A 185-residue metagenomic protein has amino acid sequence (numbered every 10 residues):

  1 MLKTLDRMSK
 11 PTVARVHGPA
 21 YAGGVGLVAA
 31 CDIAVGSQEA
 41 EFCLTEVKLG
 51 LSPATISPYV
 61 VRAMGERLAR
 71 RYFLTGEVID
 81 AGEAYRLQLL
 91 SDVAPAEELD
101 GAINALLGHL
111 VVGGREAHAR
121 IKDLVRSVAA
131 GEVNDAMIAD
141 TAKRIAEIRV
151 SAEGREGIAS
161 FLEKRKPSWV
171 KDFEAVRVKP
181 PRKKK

Functional and structural regions predicted by a protein language model:
K3-E116, R155-E156: Crotonase-fold acyl-CoA enzyme core
G26, Y59, K179-K185: Polar low-complexity intrinsically disordered regions
V35-A40, L90-A139, A146, A152 (+1 more regions): C-terminal long alpha-helix characteristic of the crotonase
A81, H118, I138, A142 (+1 more regions): Short C-terminal alpha-helical element
